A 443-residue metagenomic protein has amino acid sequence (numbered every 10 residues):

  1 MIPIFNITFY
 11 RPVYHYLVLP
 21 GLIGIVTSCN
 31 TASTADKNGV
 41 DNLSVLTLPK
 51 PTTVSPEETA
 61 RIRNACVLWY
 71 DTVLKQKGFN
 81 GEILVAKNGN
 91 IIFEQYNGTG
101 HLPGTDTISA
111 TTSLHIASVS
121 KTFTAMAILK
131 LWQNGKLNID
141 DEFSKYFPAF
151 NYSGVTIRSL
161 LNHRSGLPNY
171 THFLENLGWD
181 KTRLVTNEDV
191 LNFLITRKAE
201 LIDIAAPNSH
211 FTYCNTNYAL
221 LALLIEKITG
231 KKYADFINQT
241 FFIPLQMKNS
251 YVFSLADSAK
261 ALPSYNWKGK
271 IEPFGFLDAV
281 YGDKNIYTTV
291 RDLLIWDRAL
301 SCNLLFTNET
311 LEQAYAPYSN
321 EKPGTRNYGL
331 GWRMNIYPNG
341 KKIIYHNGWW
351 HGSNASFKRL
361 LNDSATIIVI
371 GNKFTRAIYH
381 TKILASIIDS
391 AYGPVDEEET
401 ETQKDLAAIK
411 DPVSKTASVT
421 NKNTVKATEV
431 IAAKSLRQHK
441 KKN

Functional and structural regions predicted by a protein language model:
I2-L17: Bacterial N-terminal signal peptides that target proteins for export
Y16-I25: Bacterial N-terminal signal peptides
I25-S28, A32, L131: Hydrophobic membrane-targeting alpha-helices
C29-Y96, E226, N238, F274-N443: Catalytic loop of the DD-peptidase/beta-lactamase superfamily, centered on the K-T-G motif and neighboring
L46-P49, T99-Y213: Active-site-proximal loop and beta-strand segments within enzyme catalytic domains
P56, A60-N64, S113-S118, G154 (+2 more regions): Short, solvent-exposed loop/helix junctions and linker helices that flank or host conserved functional motifs
I62, C66, I116, S120 (+6 more regions): Hydrophobic (often cysteine-bearing) scaffold residues that line and stabilize catalytic clefts of nucleotide/cofactor
V155-H351: Short, surface-exposed loop or secondary-structure junction motifs that flank catalytic or metal-binding residues
